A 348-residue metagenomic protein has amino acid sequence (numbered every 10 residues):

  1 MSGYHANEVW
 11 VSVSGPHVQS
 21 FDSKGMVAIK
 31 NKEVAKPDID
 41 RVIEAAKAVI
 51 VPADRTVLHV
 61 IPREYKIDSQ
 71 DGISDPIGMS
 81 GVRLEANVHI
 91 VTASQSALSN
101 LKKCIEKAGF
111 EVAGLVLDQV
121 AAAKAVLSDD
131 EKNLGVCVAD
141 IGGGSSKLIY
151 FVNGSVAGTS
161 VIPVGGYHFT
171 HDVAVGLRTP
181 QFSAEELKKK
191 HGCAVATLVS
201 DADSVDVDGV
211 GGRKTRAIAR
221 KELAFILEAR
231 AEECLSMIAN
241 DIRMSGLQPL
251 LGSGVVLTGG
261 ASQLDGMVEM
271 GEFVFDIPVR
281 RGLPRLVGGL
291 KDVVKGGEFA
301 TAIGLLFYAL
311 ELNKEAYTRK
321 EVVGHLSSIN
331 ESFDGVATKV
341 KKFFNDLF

Functional and structural regions predicted by a protein language model:
M1-V138, S155-V156, G166, L177-I226 (+4 more regions): Nucleotide/phosphate-binding catalytic cleft detector across ATP-hydrolyzing and phosphate-transferring enzymes
V13-S14, A93, G192-V195, L250-V274: Glycine-rich phosphate-binding loops at beta-strand->alpha-helix junctions
V13-S14, V138-S145, F151-G154, P163-Y167 (+1 more regions): A short acidic Gly-Thr/Ser loop motif
R230-A239: A general structural motif
I238, L257, L305: Hydrophobic, well-ordered secondary-structure elements that form the walls of internal hydrophobic environments
N240-S253, L264-R281, L312-E315: ATP-binding/phosphotransfer module of carbohydrate and carboxylate kinases, centering on a glycine-rich
M267-V294, F299, L306-E311: Catalytic phosphate/nucleotide-handling subdomain of diverse soluble enzymes
